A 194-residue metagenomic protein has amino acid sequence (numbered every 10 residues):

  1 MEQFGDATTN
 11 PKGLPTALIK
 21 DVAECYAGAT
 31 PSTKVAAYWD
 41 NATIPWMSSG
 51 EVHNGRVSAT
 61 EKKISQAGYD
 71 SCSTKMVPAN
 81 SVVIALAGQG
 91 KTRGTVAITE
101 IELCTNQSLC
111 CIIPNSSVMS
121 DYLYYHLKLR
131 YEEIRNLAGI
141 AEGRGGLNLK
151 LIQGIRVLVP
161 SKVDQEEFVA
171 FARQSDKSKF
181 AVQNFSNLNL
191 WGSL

Functional and structural regions predicted by a protein language model:
M1-T30, G154, L158, K162-L194: Non-catalytic DNA-recognition/assembly elements of restriction-modification systems
K12-N54, D70-C72, N148: Low-complexity, Lys/Gly-biased intrinsically disordered segments
L18-E24, H53-A59, K75-A79, I98-E102 (+1 more regions): Basic, amphipathic alpha-helical recognition segments used for DNA target recognition
T43-I44, A79-V82, Q107-L109: Short, surface-exposed beta-edge/turn micro-motifs
A59-G68: Short, structured beta-strand/loop micro-motifs enriched in basic residues and often containing a Trp
K91-I98: Short, Lys/Arg- and Gly-enriched loop/turn segments at beta-strand edges
